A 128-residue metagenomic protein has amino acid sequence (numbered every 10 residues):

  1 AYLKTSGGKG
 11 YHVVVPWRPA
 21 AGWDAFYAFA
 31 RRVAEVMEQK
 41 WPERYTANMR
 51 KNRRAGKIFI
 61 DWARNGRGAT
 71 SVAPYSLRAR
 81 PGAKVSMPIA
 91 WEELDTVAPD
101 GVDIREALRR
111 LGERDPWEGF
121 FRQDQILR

Functional and structural regions predicted by a protein language model:
A1-G7, N48-N52: Short beta-strand
T5-V15: Short, conserved phosphate-binding/catalytic loop or strand-edge motifs used in phosphoryl-/nucleotidyl-transfer
G10, A20-G22, R67: Generic "edge-of-domain/loop-turn" microfeature
V14-F26: Catalytic palm subdomain of template-directed nucleic-acid polymerases, centered on the conserved carboxylate motif
D24-R128: C-terminal accessory nucleic-acid interaction domains of nucleic acid-metabolism proteins
